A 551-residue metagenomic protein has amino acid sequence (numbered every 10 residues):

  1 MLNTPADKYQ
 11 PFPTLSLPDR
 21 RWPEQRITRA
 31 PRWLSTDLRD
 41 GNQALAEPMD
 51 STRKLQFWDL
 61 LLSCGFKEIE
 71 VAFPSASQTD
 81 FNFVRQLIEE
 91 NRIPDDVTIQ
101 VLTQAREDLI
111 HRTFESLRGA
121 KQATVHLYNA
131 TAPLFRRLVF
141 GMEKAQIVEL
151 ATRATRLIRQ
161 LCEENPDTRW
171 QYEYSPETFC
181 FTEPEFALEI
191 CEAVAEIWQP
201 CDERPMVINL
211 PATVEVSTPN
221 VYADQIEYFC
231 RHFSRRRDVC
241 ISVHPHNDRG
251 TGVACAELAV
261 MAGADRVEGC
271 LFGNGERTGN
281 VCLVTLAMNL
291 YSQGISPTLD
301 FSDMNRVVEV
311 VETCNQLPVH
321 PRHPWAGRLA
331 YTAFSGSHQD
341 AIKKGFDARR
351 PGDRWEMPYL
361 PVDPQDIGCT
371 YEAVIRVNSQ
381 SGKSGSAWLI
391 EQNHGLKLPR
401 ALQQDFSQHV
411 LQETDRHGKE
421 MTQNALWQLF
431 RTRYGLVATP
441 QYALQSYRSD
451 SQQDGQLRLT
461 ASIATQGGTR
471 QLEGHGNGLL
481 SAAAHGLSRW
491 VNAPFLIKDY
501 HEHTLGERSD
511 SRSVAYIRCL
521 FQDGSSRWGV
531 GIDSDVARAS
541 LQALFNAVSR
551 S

Functional and structural regions predicted by a protein language model:
M1-E107, C369, V374-V377, S381-K383 (+1 more regions): N-terminal capping/small domains of soluble enzymes
M1-R39, G294-E473, E507-R512: A mid-to-C-terminal "edge-of-domain" accessory segment
T4, Y9, W33, A44 (+6 more regions): Alpha/beta enzyme core
D40, A44-L45, P74-Q78, A132-L134 (+5 more regions): Short, small-residue-enriched loops and turns at beta-alpha junctions that line or gate enzyme active sites
F135, L210-A212, C240, E268-E276 (+5 more regions): Short beta-alpha connecting loops at secondary-structure transitions that line or flank enzyme active sites
V214-R350: Catalytic alpha/beta core domains of metabolic enzymes, predominantly
Y447-L457, Q466-G468, E473-W528, S534-D535: A conserved regulatory-domain signal marking ACT and ACT-like small-molecule sensing domains and adjacent regulatory
S525-S551: Mixed-charge, glycine-accented linear interaction segment located at domain edges/termini
